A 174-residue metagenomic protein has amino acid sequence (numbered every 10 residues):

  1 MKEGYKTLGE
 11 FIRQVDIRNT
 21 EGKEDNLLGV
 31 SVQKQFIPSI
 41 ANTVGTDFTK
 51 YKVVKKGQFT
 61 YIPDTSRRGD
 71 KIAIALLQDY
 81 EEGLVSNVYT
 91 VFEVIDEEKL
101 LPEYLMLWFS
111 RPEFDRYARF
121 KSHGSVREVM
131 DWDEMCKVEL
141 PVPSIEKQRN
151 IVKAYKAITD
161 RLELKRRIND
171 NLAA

Functional and structural regions predicted by a protein language model:
M1-N19, P141-A174: Non-catalytic DNA-recognition/assembly elements of restriction-modification systems
G4-Y61, A73: Sequence-specific dsDNA recognition surfaces
F11, P102-M135: Short, positively charged
E24, I40, V44, D70-A73 (+3 more regions): Glycine-rich, flexible loop/turn motifs
K56, T60-P112: A short beta-sheet element
A73-L77, M106, K121, K153-Y155 (+1 more regions): "Short basic amphipathic alpha-helical interaction patches in structured regions
G83-V88, H123-V152, K156: A short glycine-rich beta-alpha junction/loop motif
V94, R111-D115, R127, M135 (+4 more regions): Alpha-helix capping at helix-to-loop junctions
